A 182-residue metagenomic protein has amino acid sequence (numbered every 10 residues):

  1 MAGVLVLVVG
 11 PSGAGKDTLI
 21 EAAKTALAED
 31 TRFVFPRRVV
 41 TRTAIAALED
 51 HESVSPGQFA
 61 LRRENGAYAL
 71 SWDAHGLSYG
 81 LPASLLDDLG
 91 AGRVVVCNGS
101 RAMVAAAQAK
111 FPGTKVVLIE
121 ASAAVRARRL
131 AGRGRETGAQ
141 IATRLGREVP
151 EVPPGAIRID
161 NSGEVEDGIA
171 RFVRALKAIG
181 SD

Functional and structural regions predicted by a protein language model:
V8: Hydrophobic anchor at the beta1->P-loop junction of P-loop NTPases
P11: P-loop (Walker A) phosphate-binding loop of NTP-binding proteins
A14: ATP-binding Walker
D17: Walker A/P-loop
T25-F35: Post-Walker A helix-loop "phosphate-sensing" segment adjacent to the P-loop in P-loop NTPases
R38-V95, G99-R101: ATP-dependent small-molecule kinase phosphotransfer cores that center on conserved nucleotide phosphate-binding segments
V95-G99, K110-G132, I159: Conserved phosphate-donor/acceptor-positioning beta-strand/loop module used by diverse small-molecule
G132-D182: Small-molecule kinase domains that catalyze NTP-dependent phosphoryl transfer to phosphate-bearing small molecules
